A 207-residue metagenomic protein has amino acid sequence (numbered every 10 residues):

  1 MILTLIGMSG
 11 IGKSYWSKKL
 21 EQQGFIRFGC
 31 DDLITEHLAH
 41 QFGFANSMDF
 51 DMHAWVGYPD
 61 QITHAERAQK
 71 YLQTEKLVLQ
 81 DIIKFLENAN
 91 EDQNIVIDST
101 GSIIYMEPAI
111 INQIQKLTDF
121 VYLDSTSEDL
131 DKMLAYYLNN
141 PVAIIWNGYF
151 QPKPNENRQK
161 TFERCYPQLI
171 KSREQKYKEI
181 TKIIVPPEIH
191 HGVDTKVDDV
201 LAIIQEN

Functional and structural regions predicted by a protein language model:
M8: P-loop (Walker A) phosphate-binding loop of NTP-binding proteins
I11: ATP-binding Walker
S14: Walker A/P-loop
K19, Q23, D92-N94, K160-N207: NTP-dependent small-molecule kinase module
Q22-C30: Post-Walker A helix-loop "phosphate-sensing" segment adjacent to the P-loop in P-loop NTPases
D32-N112: ATP-dependent small-molecule kinase phosphotransfer cores that center on conserved nucleotide phosphate-binding segments
L117-S172: A glycine- and Lys/Arg-enriched "phosphate-lid" helix/loop adjacent to the NTP-binding pocket of small-molecule kinases
